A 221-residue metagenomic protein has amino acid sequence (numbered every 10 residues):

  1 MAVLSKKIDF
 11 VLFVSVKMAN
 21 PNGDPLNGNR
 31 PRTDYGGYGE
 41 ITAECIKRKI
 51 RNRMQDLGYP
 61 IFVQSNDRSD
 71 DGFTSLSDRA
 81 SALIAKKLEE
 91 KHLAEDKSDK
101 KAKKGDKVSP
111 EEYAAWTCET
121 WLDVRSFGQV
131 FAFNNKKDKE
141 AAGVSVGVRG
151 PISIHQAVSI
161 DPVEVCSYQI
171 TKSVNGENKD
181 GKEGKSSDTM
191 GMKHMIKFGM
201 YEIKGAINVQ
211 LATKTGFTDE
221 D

Functional and structural regions predicted by a protein language model:
M1-D221: RNA-binding basic/glycine-rich loop and surface signature characteristic of RAMP-family CRISPR effectors
